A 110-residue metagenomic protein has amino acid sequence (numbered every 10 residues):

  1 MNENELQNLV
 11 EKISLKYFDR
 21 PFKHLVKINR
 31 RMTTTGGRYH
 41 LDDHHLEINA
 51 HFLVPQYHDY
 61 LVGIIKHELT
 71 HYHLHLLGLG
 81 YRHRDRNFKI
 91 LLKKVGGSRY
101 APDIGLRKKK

Functional and structural regions predicted by a protein language model:
M1-G63, Y72-K110: Active-site-proximal or metal-binding-adjacent scaffold patches in catalytic folds
E68: Walker B catalytic acidic pair
